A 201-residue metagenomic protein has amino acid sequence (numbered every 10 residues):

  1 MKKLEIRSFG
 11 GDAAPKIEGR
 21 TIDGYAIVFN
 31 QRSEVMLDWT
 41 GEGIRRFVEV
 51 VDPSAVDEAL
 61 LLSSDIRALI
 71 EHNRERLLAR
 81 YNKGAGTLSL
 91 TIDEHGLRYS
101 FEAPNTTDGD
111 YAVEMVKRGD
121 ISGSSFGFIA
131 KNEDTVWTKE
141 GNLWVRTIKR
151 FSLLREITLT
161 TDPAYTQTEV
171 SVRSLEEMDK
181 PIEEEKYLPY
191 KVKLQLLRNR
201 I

Functional and structural regions predicted by a protein language model:
M1-I182: Signature of dsDNA virion morphogenesis modules
E185-I201: Enriched but not universal
